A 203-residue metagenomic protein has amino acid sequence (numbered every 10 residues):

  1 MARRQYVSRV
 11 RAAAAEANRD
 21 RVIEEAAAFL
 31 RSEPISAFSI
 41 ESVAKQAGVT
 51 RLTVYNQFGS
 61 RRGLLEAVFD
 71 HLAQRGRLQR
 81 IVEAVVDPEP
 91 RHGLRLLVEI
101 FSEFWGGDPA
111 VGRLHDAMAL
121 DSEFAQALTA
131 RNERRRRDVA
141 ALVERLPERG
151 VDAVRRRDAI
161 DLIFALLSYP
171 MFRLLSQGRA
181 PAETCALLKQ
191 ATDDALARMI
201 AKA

Functional and structural regions predicted by a protein language model:
M1-G48, Q57, R62-G63: Basic, helix-initiating cap at the start of DNA-binding domains
L30, G63-L72, G112: Alpha-helical DNA-contacting segments of helix-turn-helix folds
S39-I40, F69-R77: Short, basic, alpha-helical segments at the C-terminal edge of helix-turn-helix-like DNA-binding modules
L52: Key DNA-contact positions within bacterial/archaeal DNA-binding proteins
F58, D116-D121, L166-Y169: Short helix-capping/turn signature of helix-turn-helix
A67, R80-G107: Hydrophobic alpha-helical connector segments
E99-D116, E123-R149, R157-D161, A186-A197: Amphipathic alpha-helical packing segments from all-alpha helical-bundle domains
D138-A141, I160-P181, D194-A203: Amphipathic C-terminal alpha-helical segment
